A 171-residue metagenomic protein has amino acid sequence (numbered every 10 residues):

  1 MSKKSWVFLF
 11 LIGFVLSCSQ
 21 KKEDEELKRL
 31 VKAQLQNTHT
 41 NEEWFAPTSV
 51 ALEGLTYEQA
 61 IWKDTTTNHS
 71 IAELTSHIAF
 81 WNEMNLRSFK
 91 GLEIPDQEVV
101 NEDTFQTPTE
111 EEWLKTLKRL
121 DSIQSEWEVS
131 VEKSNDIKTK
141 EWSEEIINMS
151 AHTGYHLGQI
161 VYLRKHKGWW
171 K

Functional and structural regions predicted by a protein language model:
M1-E26: Bacterial Sec-dependent N-terminal signal peptides
S2-K4, N41, E110: N-terminal capping/interface segment
S2-S5, L74, L120-E128, R164: Solvent-exposed, well-ordered amphipathic alpha-helical segments that flank/support binding or catalytic loops
D24-E26, Q36-N41, F45, S49 (+2 more regions): Short, contiguous alpha-helical
L27-R29, S130-V131: A short alpha-helix capping/helix-coil boundary motif
V31-N37, E110-W113: Active-site rim elements
T104-I137: Acidic/histidine-rich alpha-helical segments that form the ligand environment of transition-metal centers
